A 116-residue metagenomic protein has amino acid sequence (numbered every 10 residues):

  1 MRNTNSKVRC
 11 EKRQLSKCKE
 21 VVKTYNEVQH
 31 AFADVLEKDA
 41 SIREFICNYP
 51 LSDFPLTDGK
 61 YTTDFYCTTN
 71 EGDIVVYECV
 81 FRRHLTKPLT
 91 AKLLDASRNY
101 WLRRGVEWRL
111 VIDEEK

Functional and structural regions predicted by a protein language model:
M1-K116: Electrostatic, structured charged patches in enzyme active sites and in nucleic-acid/phosphate-binding
